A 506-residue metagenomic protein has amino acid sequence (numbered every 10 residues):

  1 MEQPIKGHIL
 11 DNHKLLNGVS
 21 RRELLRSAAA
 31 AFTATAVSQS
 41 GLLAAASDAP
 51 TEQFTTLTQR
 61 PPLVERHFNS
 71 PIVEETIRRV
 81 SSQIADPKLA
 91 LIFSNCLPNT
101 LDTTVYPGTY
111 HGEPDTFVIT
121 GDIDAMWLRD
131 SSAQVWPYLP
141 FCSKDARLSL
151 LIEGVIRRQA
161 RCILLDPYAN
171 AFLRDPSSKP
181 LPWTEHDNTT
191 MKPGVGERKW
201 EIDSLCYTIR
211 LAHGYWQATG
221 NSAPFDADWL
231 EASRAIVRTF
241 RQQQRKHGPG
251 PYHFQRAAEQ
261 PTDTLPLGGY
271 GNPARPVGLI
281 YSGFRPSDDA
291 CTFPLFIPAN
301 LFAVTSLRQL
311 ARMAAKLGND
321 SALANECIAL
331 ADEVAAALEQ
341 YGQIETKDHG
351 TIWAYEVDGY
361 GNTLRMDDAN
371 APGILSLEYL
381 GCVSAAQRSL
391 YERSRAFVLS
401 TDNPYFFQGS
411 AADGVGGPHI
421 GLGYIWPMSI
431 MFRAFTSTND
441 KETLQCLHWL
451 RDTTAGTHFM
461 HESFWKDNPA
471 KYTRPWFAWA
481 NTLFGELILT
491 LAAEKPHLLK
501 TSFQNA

Functional and structural regions predicted by a protein language model:
M1-S20, A30-T33, A45-S47: N-terminal secretory signal peptides
S47-R129: Low-complexity, Ser/Thr/Pro/Gly-enriched N-terminal "stalk/linker" regions
I72-A85, A133-A146, Y207-S222, L301-N319 (+3 more regions): Well-ordered alpha-helical scaffold segments within catalytic/enzyme domains
I92, R147-C162, N221-R241, L310-M313 (+4 more regions): Extended, well-ordered alpha-helical scaffold segments
L101-P114, S177-N188, P273-R285, G456-E462: Active-site-adjacent bridging/hinge elements
D124-I152, I156-T262, A478-A492: Aromatic-rich carbohydrate-recognition surfaces in CAZymes
L128, L164, Y168, F172-D175 (+4 more regions): Extended ligand-binding clefts on enzyme/binding-domain cores
H186-P193, R198-W200, L364-A386, G423-A506: C-terminal capping/lid segments that line or modulate ligand- or cofactor-binding pockets
